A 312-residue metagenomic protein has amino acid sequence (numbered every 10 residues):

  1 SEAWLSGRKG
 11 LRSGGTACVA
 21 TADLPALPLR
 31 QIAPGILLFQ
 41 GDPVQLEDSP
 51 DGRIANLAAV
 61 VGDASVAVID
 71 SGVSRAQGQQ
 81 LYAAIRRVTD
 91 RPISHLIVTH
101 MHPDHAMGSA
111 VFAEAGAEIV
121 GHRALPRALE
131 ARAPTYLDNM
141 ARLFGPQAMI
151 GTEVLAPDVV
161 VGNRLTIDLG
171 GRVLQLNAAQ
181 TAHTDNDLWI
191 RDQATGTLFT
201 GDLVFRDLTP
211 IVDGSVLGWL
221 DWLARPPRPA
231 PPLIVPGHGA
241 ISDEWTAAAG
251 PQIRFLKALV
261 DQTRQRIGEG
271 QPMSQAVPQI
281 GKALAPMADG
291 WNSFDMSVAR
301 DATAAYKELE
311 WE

Functional and structural regions predicted by a protein language model:
S1-C18: N-terminal export signals
E2, G15, D23, G268-E312: C-terminal regulatory/interaction regions
P34-A84, L188-T200: Conserved beta-strand hairpin/beta-sheet module of binuclear metal-dependent hydrolase folds, prominently
F39-R53, A131, L137-D138, L208 (+1 more regions): Acidic/histidine-rich helix-loop elements that form or flank divalent-metal/phosphate-binding sites at the catalytic
I69-S71, S94-M101, V120-R123, A179-Q180 (+2 more regions): Active-site neighborhood of phospho(di)ester-bond hydrolases with catalytic His/Asp-centered motifs
G78, A83-V160, T166, D261: Active-site HxH/HxHxD metal-binding segment of metal-dependent hydrolases
V160-D192: Core dinuclear metal-dependent hydrolase active-site scaffold
L220-Q275, Q279: Divalent-metal (often Zn2+) His-rich catalytic cores of metallo-beta-lactamase-fold enzymes
